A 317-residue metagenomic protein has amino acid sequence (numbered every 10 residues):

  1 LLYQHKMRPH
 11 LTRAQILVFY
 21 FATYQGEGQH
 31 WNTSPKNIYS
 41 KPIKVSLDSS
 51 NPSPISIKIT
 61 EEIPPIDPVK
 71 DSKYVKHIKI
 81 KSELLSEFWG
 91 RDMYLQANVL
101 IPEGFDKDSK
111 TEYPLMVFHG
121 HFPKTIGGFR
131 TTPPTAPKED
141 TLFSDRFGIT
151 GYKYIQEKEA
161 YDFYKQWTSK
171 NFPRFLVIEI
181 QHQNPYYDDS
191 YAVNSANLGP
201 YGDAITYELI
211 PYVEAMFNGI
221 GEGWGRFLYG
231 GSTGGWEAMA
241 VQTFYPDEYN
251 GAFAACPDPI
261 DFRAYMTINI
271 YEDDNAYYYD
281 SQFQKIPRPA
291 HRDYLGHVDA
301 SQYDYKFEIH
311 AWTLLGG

Functional and structural regions predicted by a protein language model:
L1-G317: Non-catalytic cap/lid and distal C-terminal segments of serine-dependent acyl enzymes
